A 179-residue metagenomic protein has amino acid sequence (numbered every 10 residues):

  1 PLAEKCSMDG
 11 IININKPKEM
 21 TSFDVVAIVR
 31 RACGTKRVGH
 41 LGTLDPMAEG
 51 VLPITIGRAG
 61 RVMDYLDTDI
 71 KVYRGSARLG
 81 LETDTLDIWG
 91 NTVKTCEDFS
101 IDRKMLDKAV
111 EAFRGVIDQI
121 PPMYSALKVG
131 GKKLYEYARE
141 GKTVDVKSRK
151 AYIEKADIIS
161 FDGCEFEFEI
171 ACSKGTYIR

Functional and structural regions predicted by a protein language model:
L2-R179: Catalytic/RNA-binding core of pseudouridine synthases
